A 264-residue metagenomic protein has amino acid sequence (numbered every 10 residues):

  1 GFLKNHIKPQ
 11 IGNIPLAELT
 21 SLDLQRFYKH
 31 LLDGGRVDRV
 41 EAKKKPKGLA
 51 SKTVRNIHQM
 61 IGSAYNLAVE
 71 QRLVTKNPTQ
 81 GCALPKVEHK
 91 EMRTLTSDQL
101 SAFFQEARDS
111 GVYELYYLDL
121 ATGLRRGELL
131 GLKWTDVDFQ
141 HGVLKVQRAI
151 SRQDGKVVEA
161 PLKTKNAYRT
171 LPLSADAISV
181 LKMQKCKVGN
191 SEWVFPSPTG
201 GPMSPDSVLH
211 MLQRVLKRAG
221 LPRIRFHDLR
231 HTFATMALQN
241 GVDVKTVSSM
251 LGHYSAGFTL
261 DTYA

Functional and structural regions predicted by a protein language model:
G1-V69, P78-G81, L209, Q213 (+1 more regions): Short, Lys/Arg-enriched alpha-helical recognition elements, typified by the DNA-recognition helix
R36-E41, K47, S101-Y113, T122 (+4 more regions): Short, basic (Lys/Arg/His-rich) helix/loop patches that form interaction surfaces in the mid-to-C-terminal regions
V37-M60, A68-W134, F139-Q140, S151 (+4 more regions): Basic, Lys/Arg- and aromatic-enriched nucleic-acid-binding interface segment
K86, T94, I150-R152, I178 (+1 more regions): Catalytic-site neighborhood detector that most strongly recognizes the C-terminal catalytic loop/helix of tyrosine
D136-V143, P222-R223, V242-A264: Short, polar N-cap/turn motifs at the start of nucleic acid-interacting alpha helices
R148-N166: Short, flexible, glycine-rich and Lys/Arg-enriched loop motifs at helix boundaries that contact anionic partners
